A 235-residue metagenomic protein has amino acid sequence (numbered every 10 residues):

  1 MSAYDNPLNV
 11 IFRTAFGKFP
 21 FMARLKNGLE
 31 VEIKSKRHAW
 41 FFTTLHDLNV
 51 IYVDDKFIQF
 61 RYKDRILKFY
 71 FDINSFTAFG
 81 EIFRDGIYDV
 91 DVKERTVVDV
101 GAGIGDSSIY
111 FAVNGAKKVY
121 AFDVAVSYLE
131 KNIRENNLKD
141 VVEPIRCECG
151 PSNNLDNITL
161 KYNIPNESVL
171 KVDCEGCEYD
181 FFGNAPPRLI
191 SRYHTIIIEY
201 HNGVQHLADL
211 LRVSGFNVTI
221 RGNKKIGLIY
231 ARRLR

Functional and structural regions predicted by a protein language model:
M1-R61: N-terminal auxiliary segments of SAM/dcSAM-dependent transferases
G17, V90-K93, V113, N163-P165 (+1 more regions): Flexible, charged surface loops at secondary-structure boundaries
T43-T44, N49-V92: Class I S-adenosylmethionine
L67-F69, V142-P144, V218: Generic structural signal for residues in well-ordered beta-strands
D72-G150: SAM cofactor-binding core of SAM-dependent methyltransferases, primarily the Rossmann-like beta-alpha-beta module
G86, N154-T159: Generic hydrophobic alpha-helical segments
K118, V124, I158-R235: Conserved acidic-Pro-Pro-aromatic motif
R146-L155, C174-G176: Conserved SAM/SAH-binding loop
